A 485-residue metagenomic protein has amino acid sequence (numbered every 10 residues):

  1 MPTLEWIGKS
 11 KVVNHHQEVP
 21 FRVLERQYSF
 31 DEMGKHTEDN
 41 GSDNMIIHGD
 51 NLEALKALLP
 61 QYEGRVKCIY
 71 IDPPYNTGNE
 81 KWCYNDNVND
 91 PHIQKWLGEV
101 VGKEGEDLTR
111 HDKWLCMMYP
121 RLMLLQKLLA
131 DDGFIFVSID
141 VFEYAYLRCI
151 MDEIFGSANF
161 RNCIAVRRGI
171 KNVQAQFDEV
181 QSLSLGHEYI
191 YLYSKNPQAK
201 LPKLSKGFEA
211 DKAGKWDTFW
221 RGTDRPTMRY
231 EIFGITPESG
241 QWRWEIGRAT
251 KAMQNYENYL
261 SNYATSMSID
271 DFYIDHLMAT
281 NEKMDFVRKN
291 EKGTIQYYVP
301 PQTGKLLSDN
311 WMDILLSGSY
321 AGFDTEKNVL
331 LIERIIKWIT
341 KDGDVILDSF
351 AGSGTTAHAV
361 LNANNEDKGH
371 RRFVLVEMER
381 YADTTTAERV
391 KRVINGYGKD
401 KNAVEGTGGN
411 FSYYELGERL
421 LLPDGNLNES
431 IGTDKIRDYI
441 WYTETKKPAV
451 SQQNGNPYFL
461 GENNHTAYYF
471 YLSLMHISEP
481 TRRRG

Functional and structural regions predicted by a protein language model:
M1, E32-K35, D39-H48, A54-A57 (+1 more regions): SAM-dependent methyltransferase catalytic region
M1-V345, R372, A467: Class I S-adenosyl-L-methionine
N76, G352, R483: Residues immediately C-terminal
V100-L108, K113, R167-D178, R334-G343 (+1 more regions): Cysteine-dependent PTP/DSP-like catalytic domain, specifically the C-terminal lobe
F136-S138, L375, Y414-E415, Y471: Short beta-strand segments
D344-G352: Conserved class I S-adenosyl-L-methionine
G354, H358: Glycine-rich SAM-binding Motif I of class I
M475-G485: Single conserved hydrophobic/aromatic residue that forms the stacking wall/gate of nucleotide- or nucleobase-binding
